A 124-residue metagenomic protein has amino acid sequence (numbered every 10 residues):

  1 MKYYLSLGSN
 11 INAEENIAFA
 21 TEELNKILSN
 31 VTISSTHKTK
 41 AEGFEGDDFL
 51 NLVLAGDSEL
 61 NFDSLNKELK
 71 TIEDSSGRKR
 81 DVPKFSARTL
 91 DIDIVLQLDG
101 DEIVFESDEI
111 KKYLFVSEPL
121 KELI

Functional and structural regions predicted by a protein language model:
M1-Y4: Extreme N-terminal starter segment of soluble prokaryotic enzymes
S6, A55-D57, Q97: Short hydrophobic/aromatic beta-strand micro-patches that form the beta-sheet surface supporting nucleotide- or nucleic
G8-E14: Active-site microenvironments that recognize anionic phosphate/pyrophosphate groups
N12, A41-L50, L60-N66, T71-I124: Flexible, gly/pro- and Lys/Arg-enriched active-site loops
E14-F62: Short, surface-exposed acidic-centric catalytic microdomains
